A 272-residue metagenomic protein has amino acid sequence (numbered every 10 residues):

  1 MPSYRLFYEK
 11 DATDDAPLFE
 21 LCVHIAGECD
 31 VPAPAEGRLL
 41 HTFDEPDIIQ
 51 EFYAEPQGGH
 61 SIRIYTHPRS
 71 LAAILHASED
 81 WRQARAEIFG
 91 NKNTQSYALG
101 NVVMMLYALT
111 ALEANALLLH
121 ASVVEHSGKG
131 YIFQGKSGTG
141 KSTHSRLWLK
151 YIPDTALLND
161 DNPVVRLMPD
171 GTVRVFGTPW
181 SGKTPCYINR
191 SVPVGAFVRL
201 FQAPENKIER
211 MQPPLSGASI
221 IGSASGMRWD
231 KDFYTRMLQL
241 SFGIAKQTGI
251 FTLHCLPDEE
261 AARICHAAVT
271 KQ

Functional and structural regions predicted by a protein language model:
M1-I132, K136-S137, L147-A156, V164-Q272: A noncatalytic interaction/capping subdomain that flanks phosphate/NTP-handling catalytic cores
K141: Conserved lysine of the Walker
H144: Hydrophobic positions on the alpha1 helix immediately C-terminal to the Walker A/P-loop
